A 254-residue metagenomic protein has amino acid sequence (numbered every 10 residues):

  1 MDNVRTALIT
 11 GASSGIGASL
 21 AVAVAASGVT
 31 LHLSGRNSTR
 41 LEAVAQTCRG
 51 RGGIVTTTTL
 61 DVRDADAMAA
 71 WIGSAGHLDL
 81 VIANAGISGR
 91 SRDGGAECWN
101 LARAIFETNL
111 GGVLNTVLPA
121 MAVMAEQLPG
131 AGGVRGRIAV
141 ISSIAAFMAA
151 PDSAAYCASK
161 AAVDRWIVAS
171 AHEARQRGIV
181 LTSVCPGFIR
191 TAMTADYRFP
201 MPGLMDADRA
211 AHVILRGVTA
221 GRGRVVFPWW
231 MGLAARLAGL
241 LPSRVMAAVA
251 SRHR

Functional and structural regions predicted by a protein language model:
S13-S14: Conserved glycine-rich cofactor-binding loop
V29-V44: Conserved glycine-rich Rossmann-like NAD(P)H-binding loop of the short-chain dehydrogenase/reductase
S88-R103, E126-A131, D152: Conserved mid-core segment of classical short-chain dehydrogenase/reductases
V117, S159: Active-site helix of classical SDR
S143: Residue(s) in the substrate-gating loop at a strand-loop-helix junction that position the organic substrate next
M148, A169-V180: Active-site-adjacent segment of SDR/Rossmann-fold oxidoreductases
S183, F199-L233: C-terminal helical subdomain
